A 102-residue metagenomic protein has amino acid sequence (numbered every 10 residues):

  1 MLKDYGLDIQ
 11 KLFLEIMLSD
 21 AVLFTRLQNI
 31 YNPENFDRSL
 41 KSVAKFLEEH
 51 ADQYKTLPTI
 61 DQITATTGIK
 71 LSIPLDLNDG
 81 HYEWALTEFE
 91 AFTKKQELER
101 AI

Functional and structural regions predicted by a protein language model:
M1-F92: Noncatalytic partner-interaction/assembly domains of nucleic-acid and motor enzyme complexes, especially the accessory
K95: Short, surface-exposed polybasic-aromatic patches that bind anionic ligands, especially phosphate groups
E99-R100: Contiguous, amphipathic alpha-helical segments that mediate oligomerization or scaffolding in large protein assemblies
